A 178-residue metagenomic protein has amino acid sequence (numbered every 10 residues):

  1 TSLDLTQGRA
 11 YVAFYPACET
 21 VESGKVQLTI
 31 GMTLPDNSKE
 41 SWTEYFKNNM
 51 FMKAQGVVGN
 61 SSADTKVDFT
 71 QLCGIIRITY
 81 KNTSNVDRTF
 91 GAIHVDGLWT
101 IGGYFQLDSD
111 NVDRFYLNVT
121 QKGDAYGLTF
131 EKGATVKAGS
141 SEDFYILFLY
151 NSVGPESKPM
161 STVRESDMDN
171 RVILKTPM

Functional and structural regions predicted by a protein language model:
T1-T89, S140-E142, R164-D169, I173-M178: Short, low-hydrophobicity acidic/polar segments
S62, D68, I76-S140: Short helix-loop boundary/capping segments
V95-L98, G127-I173, P177: Extended serine/threonine-enriched, polar tracts that run as long, contiguous segments within proteins
